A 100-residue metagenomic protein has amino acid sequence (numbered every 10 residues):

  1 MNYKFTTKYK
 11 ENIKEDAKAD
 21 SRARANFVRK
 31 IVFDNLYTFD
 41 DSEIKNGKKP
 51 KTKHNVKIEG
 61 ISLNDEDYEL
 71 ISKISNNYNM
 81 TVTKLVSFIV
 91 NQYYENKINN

Functional and structural regions predicted by a protein language model:
M1-K8, D41-E66, S75-M80: Short Lys/Arg-rich basic patches
T6-K30, N64-K84, F88: Surface-exposed, Lys/Arg-rich phosphate-binding patches that contact polyanionic backbones
A23-I44, M80-N100: Short, basic amphipathic alpha-helical segments that act as recognition/interaction helices in nucleic-acid-binding
